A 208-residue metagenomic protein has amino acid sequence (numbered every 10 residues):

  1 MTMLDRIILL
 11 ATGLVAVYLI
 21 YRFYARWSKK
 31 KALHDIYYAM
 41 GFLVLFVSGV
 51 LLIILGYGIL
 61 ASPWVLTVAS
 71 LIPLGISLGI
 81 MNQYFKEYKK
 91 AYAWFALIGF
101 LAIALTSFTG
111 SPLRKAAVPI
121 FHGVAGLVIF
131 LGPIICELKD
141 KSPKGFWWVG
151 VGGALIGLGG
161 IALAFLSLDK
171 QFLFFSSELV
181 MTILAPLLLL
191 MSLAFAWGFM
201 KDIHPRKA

Functional and structural regions predicted by a protein language model:
M1-A16, E178-M181: Hydrophobic transmembrane alpha-helical segments in integral membrane proteins
A11-L19, I36-I54, G152-L166: Hydrophobic alpha-helical transmembrane segments of multi-pass membrane proteins
L19-K30, G75-F85, E137-D140, W197-M200: C-terminal ends of transmembrane helices
K29-I36, V47-V68, S167-F174: Helix-loop junctions on the outward
L33-F42, P63-A69, Y88-G99, P119-F121 (+1 more regions): Cytoplasmic-side transmembrane-helix entry/capping segments in multi-pass membrane proteins
G56-Y88: Alpha-helical transmembrane-segment detector that highlights a single hydrophobic TM helix and its immediate
M81-K141: Membrane-proximal helix-loop-helix units in multi-pass membrane proteins
P133-C136, V151-A208: C-terminal transmembrane-bundle signature of multipass membrane proteins, characterized by strong activation on
